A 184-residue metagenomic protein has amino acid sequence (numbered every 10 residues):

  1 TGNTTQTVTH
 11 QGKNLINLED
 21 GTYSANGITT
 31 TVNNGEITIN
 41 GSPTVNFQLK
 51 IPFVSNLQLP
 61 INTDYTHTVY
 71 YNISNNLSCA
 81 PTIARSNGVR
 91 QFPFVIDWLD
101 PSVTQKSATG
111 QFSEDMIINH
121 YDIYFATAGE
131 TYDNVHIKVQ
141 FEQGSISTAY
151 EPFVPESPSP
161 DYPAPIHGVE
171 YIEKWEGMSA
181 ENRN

Functional and structural regions predicted by a protein language model:
T1-I28, V32, I39-V45, Y124-N184: Extracellular polysaccharide-targeting segments
G21, P43-P81, K106-M116, V139: Extra-cytoplasmic beta-strand recognition segments
G27, T82, S86-G88, G110-F112 (+1 more regions): Short stretches within intrinsically disordered, low-complexity N-terminal or propeptide regions
T38, C79-N87, Y124: Aromatic-rich beta-strand patches that line glycan-recognition/binding surfaces of extracellular proteins
P43-L49, L77-S78, G88-F92, G129-N134: Short, surface-exposed beta-strand/loop "edge" segments at domain boundaries and coil↔beta transitions
H67-V69, I118-T127: Extracellular beta-strand-rich recognition modules
S74, A84-Q91, G144: Change "in extracellular beta-sheet-rich domains … of secreted and cell-surface proteins" to "in beta-sheet-rich domains
G88-I118: Extracellular carbohydrate recognition and processing domains and analogous Trp-centered ligand-binding platforms
